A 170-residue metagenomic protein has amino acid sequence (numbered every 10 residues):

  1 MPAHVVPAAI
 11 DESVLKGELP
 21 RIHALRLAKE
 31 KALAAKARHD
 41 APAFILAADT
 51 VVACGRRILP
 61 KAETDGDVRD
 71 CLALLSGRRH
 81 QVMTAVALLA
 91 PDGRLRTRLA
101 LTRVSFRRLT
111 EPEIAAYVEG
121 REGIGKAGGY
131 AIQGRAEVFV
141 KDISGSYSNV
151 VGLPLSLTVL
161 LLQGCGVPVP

Functional and structural regions predicted by a protein language model:
M1-G17, L95-L101: Short glycine-rich, Thr/Ser-proximal phosphate-binding strand/loop in the N-terminal lobe of ATP-dependent enzymes
E18-P170: Anionic-ligand binding patches
